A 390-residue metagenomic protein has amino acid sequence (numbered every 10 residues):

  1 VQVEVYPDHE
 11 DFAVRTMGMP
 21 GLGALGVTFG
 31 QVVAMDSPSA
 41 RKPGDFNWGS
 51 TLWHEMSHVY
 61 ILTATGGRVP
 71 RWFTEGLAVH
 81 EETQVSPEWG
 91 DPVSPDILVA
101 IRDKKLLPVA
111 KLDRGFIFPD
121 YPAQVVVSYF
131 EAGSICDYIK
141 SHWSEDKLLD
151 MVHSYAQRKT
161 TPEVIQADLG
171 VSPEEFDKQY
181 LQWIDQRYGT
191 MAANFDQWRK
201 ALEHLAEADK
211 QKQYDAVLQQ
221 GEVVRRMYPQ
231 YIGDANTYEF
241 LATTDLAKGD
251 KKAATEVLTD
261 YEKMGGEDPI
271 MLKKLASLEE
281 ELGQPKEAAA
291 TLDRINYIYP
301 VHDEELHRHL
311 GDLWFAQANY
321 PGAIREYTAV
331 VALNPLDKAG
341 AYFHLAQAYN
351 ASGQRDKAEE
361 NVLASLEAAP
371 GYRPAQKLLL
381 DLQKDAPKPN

Functional and structural regions predicted by a protein language model:
V1-P70, E81-G90, V99, D103-L106 (+4 more regions): Juxtacatalytic substrate-recognition/specificity segment
G49, W53-S57, T74-E75, V79-E82 (+7 more regions): Extracytoplasmic/secreted envelope proteins and their assembly/folding machinery, especially bacterial periplasmic
E75-G76, S94-R102, V152-A156: Acidic/histidine-enriched alpha-helical segments
E88-W89, I139-D150: Substrate-binding/catalytic groove segments of enzymes that remodel or degrade extracellular structural polymers
P92-V93, L345: Active-site-adjacent substrate-recognition loops and nearby beta-strands within hydrolase catalytic domains
I117-A123, S134, K147-D150, V330-V331 (+1 more regions): A ubiquitous short alpha-helical element
A123-V127, H153, Q157-A329, L336 (+5 more regions): Beta/coil-rich, acidic/histidine-enriched accessory regions frequently appended to metallopeptidases
